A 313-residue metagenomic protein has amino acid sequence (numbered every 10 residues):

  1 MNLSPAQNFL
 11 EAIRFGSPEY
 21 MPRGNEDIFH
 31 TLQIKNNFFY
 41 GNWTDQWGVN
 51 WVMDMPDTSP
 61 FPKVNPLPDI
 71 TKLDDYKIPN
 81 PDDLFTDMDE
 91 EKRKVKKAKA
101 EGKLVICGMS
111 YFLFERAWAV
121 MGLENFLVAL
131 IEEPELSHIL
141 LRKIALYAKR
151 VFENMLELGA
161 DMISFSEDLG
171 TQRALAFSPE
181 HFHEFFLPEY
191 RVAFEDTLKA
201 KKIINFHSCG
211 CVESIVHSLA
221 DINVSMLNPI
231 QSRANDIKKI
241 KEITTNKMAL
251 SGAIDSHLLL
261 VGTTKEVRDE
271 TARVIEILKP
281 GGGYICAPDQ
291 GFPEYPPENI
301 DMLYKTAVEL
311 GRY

Functional and structural regions predicted by a protein language model:
M1-G24, I28, I78-Y313: Active-site loop segments of alpha/beta catalytic cores
I28-R93, A98: Helix-coil boundary/capping segments in enzymes
